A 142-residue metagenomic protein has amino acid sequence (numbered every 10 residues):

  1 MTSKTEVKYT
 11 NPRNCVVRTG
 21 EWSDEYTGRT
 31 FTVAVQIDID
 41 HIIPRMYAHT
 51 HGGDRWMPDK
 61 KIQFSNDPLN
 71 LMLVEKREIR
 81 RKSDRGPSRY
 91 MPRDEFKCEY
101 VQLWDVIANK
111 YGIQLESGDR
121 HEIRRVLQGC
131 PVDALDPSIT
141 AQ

Functional and structural regions predicted by a protein language model:
M1-S23: Long, compositionally biased stretches
V17, W22-Q142: Domain-level detector of nuclease and nuclease-like folds in predominantly extracellular/periplasmic contexts
